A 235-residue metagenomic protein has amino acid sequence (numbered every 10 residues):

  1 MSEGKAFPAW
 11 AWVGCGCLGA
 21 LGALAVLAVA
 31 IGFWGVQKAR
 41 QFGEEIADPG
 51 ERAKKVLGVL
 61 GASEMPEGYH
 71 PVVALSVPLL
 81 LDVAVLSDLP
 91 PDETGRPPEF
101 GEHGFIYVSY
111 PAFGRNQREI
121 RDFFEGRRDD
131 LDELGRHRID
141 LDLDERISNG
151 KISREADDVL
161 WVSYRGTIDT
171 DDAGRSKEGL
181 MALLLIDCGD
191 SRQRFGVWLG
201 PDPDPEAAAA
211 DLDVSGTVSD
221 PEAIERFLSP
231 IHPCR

Functional and structural regions predicted by a protein language model:
S2-E99, G200-R235: N-terminal targeting sequences that direct proteins away from the cytosol to non-cytosolic compartments
G14, G35, V162-G166, G179 (+1 more regions): Small side chains
P78, S191-R194: Hydrophobic residues embedded in beta-strands of well-ordered beta-sheets
L86-D129: A short acidic-to-branched-hydrophobic micro-motif
L89-P90, Y110-G114, T167-D169, I186-S191 (+1 more regions): Short, flexible beta-strand-to-coil junctions
S109-G114, D171, A210-V218: Second-shell loop/turn segments in exported
R128-S191: Signature of long, low-cysteine stretches enriched in small and polar/charged residues
